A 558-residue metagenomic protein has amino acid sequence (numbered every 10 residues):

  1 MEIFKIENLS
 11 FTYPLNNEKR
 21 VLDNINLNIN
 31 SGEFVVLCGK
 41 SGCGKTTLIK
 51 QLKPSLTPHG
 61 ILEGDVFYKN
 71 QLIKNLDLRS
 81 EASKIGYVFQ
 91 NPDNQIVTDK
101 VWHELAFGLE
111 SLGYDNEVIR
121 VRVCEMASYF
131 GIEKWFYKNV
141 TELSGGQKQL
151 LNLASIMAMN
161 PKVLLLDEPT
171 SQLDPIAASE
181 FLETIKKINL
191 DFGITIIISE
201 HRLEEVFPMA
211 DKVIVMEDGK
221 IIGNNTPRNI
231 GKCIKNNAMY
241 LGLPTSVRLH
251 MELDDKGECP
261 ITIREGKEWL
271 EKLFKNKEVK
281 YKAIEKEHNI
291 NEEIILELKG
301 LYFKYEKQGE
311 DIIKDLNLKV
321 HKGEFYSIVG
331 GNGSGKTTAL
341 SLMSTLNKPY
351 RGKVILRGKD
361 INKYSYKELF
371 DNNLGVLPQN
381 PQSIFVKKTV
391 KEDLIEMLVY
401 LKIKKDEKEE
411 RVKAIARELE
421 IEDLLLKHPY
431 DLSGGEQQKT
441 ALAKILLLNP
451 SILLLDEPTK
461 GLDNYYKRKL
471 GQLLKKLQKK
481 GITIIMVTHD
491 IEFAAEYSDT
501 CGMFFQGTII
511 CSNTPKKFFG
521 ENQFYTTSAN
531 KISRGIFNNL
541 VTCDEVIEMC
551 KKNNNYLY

Functional and structural regions predicted by a protein language model:
K53, S344: Helix-to-loop junction immediately C-terminal to a conserved catalytic motif
I61-L72, G352-D360, F370: Conserved ABC transporter NBD signature motif
E117-W135, I395, D406-L424: Conserved ABC ATPase "signature" region
N139-L143, H428-L432, E436: Conserved ABC ATPase signature
L164-D167, L453-D456: Catalytic Walker B motif of ABC-type/P-loop ATPase nucleotide-binding domains
M216, K220-H250, T508-I532: Conserved beta-strand-loop-alpha-helix hinge in the C-terminal portion of ABC ATPase nucleotide-binding domains
N236-I294, Y525-Y558: ABC ATPase nucleotide-binding domains
